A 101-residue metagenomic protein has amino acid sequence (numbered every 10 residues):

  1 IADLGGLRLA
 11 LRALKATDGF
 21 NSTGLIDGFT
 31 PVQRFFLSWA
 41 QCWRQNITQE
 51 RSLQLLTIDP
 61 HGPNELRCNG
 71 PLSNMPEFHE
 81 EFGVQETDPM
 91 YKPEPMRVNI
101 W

Functional and structural regions predicted by a protein language model:
I1-W101: Zinc-dependent metallohydrolase catalytic domains
